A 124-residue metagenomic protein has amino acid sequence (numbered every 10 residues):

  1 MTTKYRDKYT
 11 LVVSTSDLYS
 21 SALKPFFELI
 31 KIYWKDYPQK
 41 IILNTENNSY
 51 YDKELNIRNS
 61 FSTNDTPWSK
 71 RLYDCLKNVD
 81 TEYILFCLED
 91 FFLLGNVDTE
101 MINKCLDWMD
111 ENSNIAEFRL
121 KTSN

Functional and structural regions predicted by a protein language model:
M1-P25: N-proximal low-complexity "stem/linker" segments adjacent to membrane-targeting elements
E28-P38: Short, acidic, metal-binding catalytic loop of nucleotide-sugar glycosyltransferases
L43-Y50: Short, polar loop motifs at secondary-structure junctions
K53-T66: Active-site regions of enzymes building and remodeling cell-envelope glycoconjugates
T63-L72, L76, L94: A short, glycine-/small-residue-rich helix N-cap motif at loop->alpha-helix starts within glycosyltransferase
I84: Short aromatic/hydrophobic "clamp" motif used to bind/position activated sugar donors
C87-D90: Active-site acidic Asp-centered loop
G95-N124: Conserved donor-nucleotide/metal-binding helix-loop-beta segment in metal-dependent transferases, i.e., the alpha-helix
